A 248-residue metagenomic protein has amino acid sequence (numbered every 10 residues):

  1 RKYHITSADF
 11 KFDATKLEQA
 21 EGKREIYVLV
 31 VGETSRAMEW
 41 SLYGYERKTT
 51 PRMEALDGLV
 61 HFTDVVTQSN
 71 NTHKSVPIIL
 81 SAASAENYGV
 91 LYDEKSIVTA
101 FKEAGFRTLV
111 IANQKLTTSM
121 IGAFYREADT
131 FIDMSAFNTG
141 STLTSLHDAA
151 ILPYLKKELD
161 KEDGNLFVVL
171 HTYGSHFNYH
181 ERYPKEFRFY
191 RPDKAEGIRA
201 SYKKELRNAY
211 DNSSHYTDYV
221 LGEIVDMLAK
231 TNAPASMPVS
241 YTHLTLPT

Functional and structural regions predicted by a protein language model:
R1-L29, T34-G197, M227: Active-site-proximal alpha/beta segments of enzymes that process anionic O-linked groups
V30, V239-Y241: Residue-level marker for buried hydrophobic side chains located in beta-strands that build the well-ordered beta-sheet
S41, D218, T248: Acidic active-site catalytic centers that drive phospho-/nucleotidyl reactions and related ester hydrolyses
P153-K156, K194-P238: A long, amphipathic alpha-helix that forms part of the scaffold/cap immediately adjacent to metal-dependent active
K161-E162, T231, T245: Alpha-helix C-cap/termination motif
T242-T248: Conserved small/polar residues in nucleotide/adenosyl-binding loops
